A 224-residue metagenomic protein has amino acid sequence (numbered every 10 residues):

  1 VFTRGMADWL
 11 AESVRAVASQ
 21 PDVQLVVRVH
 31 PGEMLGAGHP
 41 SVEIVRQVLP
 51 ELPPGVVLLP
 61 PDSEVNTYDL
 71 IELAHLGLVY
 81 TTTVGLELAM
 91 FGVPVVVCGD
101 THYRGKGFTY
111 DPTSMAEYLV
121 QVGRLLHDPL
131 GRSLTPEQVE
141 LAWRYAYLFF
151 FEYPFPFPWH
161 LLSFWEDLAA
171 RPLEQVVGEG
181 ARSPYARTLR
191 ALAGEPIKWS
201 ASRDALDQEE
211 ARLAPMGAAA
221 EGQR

Functional and structural regions predicted by a protein language model:
V1-Q47: Conserved catalytic-core segment of nucleotide-activated headgroup transferases in glycan assembly
E12, A16-Q20, L73, Y80 (+2 more regions): Generic, well-ordered alpha-helical scaffold segments in large soluble proteins
Q20, E51-P54, M90: Short, well-ordered coil/turn elements that cap or connect secondary structure elements
V26-V27, V96-R104, Y118-V122: Short acidic (Asp/Glu) and glycine-rich catalytic loops that position anionic groups and cofactors
V42-P61: Nucleotide-activated donor-binding/catalytic signature segment of Leloir-type glycosyltransferases, i.e., the conserved
V57-P60, T109-R124: Short acidic-hydrophobic, aromatic-tinged amphipathic segments that line or gate anion-handling sites
S63-Y110: A donor-sugar binding/catalytic signature common to diverse glycosyltransferases and related nucleotide-sugar
E117-R224: C-terminal amphipathic helix plus adjacent low-complexity, charged tail appended to glycosyltransferase catalytic
